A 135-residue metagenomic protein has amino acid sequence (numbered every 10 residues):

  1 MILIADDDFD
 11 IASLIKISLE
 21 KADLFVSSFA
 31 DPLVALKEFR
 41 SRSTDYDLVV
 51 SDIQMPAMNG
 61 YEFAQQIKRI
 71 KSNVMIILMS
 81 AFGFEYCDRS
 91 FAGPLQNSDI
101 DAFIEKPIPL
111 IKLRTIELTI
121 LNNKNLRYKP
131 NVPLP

Functional and structural regions predicted by a protein language model:
F9-S27: Two-component/phosphorelay signaling modules centered on CheY-like receiver
S28-L48: Acidic, metal-coordinating helix/loop segments flanking the phosphotransfer/catalytic sites of two-component signaling
A30-D31, N59-F63: Acidic catalytic/metal-coordinating carboxylates
K37, Y61-N73, G93: Short amphipathic alpha-helix used as the core "switch/output" element in two-component signaling
D52, S80: Active-site residues of response regulator receiver
M55: Receiver (REC) domain active-site loop signature in two-component systems and cognate sites in sensor histidine kinases
E62, G83-I104, I111, T115: Alpha4 helix (beta4-alpha4-beta5 surface) of REC/receiver domains from two-component response regulators
E105-T119, N125, K129: C-terminal output helix
